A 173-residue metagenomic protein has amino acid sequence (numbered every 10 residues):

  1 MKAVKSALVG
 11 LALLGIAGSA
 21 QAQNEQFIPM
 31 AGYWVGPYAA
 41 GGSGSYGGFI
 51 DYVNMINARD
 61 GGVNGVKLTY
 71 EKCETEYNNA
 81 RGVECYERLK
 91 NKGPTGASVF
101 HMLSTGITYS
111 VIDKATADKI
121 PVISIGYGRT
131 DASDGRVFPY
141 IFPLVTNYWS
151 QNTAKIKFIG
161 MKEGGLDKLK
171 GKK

Functional and structural regions predicted by a protein language model:
M1-L8: Bacterial N-terminal signal peptides that target proteins for export
L8-I16: Bacterial N-terminal signal peptides
I16-A22: Sec/Tat signal peptide C-region and signal peptidase I cleavage site
E25-I50, C73-A80, S104: Extracytoplasmic "Venus flytrap"
G41-R59, Q151-F158: Short, solvent-exposed amphipathic alpha-helices that sit in or adjacent to ligand/effector-binding or catalytic
G47, P94-K173: Extracytoplasmic ligand/sensor domains, especially the bilobed periplasmic-binding protein
G47-Y70, G164-K168: Signal peptide-proximal N-terminal region of secreted/periplasmic/extracellular or secretory-lumen proteins
K72, E76-A97, G160-G165: Short, well-structured alpha-helical segments in soluble
